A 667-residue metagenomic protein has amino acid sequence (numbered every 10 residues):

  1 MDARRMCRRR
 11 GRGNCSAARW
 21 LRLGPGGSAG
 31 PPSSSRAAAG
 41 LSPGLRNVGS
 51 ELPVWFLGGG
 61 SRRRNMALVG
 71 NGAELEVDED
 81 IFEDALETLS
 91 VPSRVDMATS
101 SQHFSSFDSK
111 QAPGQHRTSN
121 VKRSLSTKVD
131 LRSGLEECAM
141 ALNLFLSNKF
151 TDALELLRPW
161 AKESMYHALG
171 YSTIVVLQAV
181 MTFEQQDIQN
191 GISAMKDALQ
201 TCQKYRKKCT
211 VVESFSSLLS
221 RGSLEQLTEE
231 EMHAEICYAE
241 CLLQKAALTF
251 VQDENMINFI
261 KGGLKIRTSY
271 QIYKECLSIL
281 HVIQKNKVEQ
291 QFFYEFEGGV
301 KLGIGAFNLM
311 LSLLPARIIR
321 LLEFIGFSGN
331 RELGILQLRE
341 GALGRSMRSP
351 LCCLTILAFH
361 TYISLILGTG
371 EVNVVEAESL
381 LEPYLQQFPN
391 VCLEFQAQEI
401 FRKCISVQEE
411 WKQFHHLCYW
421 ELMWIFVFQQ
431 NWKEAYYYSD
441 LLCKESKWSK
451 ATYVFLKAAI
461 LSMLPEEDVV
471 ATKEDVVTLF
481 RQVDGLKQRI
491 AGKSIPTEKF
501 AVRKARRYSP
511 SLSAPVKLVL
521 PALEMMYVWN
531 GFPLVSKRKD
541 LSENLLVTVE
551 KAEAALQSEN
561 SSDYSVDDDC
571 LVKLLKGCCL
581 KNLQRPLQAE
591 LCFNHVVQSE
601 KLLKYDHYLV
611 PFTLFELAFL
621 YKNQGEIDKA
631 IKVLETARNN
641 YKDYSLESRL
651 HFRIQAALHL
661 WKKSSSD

Functional and structural regions predicted by a protein language model:
D2-R12, W20-G24, G40, G44-L45 (+11 more regions): Eukaryotic intrinsically disordered, low-complexity segments enriched for acidic and Ser/Thr/Pro residues that serve as
R12, P32-S33: Short linear segments in intrinsically disordered or otherwise low-structure-confidence regions
G27, S35-R36: Intrinsic disorder
D130-E137, F145-S147, T151-D152, G170-Q386 (+10 more regions): Short coil/linker segments at helix-helix boundaries
